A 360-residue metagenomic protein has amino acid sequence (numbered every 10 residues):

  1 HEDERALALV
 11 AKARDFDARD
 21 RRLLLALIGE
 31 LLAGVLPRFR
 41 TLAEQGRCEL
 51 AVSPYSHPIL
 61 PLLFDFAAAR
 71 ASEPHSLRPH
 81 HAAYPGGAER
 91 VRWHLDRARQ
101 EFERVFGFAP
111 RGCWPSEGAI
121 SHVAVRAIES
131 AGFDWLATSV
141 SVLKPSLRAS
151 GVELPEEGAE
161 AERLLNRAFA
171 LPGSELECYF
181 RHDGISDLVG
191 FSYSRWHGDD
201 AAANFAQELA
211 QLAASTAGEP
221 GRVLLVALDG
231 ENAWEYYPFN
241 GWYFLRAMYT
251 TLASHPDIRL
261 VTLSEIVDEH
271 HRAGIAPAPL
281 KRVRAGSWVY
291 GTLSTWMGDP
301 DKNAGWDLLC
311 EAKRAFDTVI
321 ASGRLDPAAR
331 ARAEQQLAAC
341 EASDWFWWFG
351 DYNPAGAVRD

Functional and structural regions predicted by a protein language model:
H1-A11, V152-D360: Active-site and substrate-binding clefts of carbohydrate-active enzymes
H1-G29: N-terminal accessory alpha/beta regions
R5-A11, A33-P115, S174-S194, G221 (+1 more regions): Metal-dependent polysaccharide deacetylase catalytic core of the NodB/CE4 family, i.e., the active-site-bearing domain
E44, V105-F106, H122-A137, W242-H255: Short, surface-exposed basic-aromatic patches at helix termini and helix-loop junctions that form
R47-V52, R99, A109-G112, V125-A127 (+6 more regions): Beta-sheet entry/capping signal
R70-R92, E129-L171, E177: Acidic, His- and aromatic-enriched active-site or binding-groove loops in soluble protein domains that engage sugars
F108-I120, E231-A233, P354-A355: Conserved short loop/turn motifs at secondary-structure junctions
E117-R126, L143-L147, D268-H271: Beta-rich nucleic-acid/ligand-interaction surfaces
